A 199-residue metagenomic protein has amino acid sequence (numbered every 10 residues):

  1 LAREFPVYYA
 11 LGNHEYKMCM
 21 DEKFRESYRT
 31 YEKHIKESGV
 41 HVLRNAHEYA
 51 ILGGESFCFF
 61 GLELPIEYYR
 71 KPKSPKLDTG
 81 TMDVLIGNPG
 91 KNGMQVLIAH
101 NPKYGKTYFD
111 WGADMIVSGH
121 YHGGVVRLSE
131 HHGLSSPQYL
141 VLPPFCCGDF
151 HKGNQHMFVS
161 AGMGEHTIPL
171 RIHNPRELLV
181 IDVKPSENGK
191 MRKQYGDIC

Functional and structural regions predicted by a protein language model:
L1-E4, P89, F109-G112: Short, conserved loop/helix-junction motifs that constitute active-site signature segments in enzyme catalytic cores
L1-I51: Core catalytic region of metal-dependent phosphoesterases/phosphodiesterases, especially metallo-beta-lactamase-like
V7, G12, V42, F59 (+3 more regions): Divalent metal-coordination and catalytic microenvironments
N13-E15, A46-H47, L62-P65, N101 (+2 more regions): Active-site metal-binding loops of divalent metal-dependent hydrolases
V40-H41, H47-G61, G90, H151-M157 (+1 more regions): Beta-strand-turn-beta hairpins that frame and shape the catalytic cleft of phosphate-ester-processing enzymes
S56-I66, V96-H100, H156-A161: Active-site-proximal beta-strand elements of phosphoester/diester hydrolases
E63-G90: Active-site-proximal loop/helix segment associated with metal-binding centers of metalloenzymes
N101-L179, E187-G189, Y195: Conserved beta-sheet core of the metallophosphoesterase superfamily
